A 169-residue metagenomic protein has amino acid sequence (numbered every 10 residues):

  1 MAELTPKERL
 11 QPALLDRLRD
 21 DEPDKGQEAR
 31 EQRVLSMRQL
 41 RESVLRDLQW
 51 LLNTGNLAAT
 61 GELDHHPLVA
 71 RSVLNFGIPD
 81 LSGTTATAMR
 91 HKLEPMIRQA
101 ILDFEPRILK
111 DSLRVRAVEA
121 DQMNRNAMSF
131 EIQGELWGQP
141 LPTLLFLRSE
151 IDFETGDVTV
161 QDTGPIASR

Functional and structural regions predicted by a protein language model:
M1-T84, W137-R169: Immediate N-terminus of the mature polypeptide
S72-L74, I97, D111, M128-F130: A generic structural signal for short beta-strands and their flanking turns/coil linkers
D80-F104, I108: Mid-length scaffold segments of soluble, non-membrane domains
H91, N126-F130, T143-L145: Residues at beta-strand starts and edge strands
F104-E119: Short, well-structured beta-strand/strand-turn elements
V115-F130: Beta-rich nucleic-acid/ligand-interaction surfaces
F130-L136: A short beta-strand signature
